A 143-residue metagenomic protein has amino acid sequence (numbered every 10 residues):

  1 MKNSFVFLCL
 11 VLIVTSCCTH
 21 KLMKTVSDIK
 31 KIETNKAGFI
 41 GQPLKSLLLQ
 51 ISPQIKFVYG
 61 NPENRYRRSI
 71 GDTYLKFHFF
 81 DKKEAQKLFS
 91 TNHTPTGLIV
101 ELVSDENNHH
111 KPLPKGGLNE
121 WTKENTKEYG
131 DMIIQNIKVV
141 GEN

Functional and structural regions predicted by a protein language model:
M1-V26: Bacterial Sec-dependent N-terminal signal peptides
K21-N143: Residues within mature, well-folded domains
